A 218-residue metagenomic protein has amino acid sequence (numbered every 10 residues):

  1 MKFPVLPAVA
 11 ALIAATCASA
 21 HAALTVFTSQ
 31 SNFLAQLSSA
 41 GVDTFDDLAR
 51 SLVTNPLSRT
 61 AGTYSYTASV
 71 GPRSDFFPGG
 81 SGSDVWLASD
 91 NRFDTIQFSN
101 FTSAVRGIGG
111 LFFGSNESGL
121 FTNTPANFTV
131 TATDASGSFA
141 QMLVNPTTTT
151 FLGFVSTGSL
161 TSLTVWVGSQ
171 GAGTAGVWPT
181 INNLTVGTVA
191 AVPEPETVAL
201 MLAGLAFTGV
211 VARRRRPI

Functional and structural regions predicted by a protein language model:
M1-F3: N-terminal secretory signal peptides that target proteins for export/translocation
V5-L24, V177-G209: Short, threonine-centered small-residue motifs that mark membrane-proximal processing/anchoring sites and TM-junction
L6-A8, T63, P217-I218: General helical structural elements
A23-A190: Surface-exposed, well-ordered secondary-structure segments
T157, L202, A212: Short, flexible helix/strand-to-coil boundary loops that buttress conserved ligand/catalytic motifs in alpha/beta
V210-I218: C-terminal membrane-anchoring or membrane-association module
